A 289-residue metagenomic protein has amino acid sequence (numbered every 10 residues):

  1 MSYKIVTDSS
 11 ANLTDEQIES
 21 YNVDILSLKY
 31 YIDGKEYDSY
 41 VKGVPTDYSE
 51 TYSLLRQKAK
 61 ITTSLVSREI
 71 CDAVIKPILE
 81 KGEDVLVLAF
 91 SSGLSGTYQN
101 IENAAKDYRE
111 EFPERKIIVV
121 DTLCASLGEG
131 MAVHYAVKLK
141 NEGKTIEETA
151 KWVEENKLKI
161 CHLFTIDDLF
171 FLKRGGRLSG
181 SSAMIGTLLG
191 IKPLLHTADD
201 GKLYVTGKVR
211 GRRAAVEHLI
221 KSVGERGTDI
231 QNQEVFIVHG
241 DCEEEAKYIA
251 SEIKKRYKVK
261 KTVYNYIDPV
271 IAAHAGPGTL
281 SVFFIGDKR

Functional and structural regions predicted by a protein language model:
K4, S10-D24, K29-K35, L94-T97 (+3 more regions): Mixed-charge interfacial surface used for oligomerization/domain docking and macromolecular partner engagement
E36-N100, K106-E110: Class I S-adenosyl-L-methionine
L86-A89, I117-D121: Short acidic, glycine/Ser/Thr-rich loop/turn "cap" segments at secondary-structure junctions
